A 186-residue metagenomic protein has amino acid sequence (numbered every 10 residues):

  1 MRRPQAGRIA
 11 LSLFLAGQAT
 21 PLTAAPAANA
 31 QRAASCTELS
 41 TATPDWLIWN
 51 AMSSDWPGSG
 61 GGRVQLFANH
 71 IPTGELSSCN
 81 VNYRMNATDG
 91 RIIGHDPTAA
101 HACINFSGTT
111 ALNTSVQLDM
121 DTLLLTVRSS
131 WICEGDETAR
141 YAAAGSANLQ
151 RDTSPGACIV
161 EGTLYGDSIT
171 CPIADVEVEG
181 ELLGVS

Functional and structural regions predicted by a protein language model:
M1-R32: Fungal secretory targeting signals
L22-S186: Mature, structured extracellular domains of secreted fungal proteins
